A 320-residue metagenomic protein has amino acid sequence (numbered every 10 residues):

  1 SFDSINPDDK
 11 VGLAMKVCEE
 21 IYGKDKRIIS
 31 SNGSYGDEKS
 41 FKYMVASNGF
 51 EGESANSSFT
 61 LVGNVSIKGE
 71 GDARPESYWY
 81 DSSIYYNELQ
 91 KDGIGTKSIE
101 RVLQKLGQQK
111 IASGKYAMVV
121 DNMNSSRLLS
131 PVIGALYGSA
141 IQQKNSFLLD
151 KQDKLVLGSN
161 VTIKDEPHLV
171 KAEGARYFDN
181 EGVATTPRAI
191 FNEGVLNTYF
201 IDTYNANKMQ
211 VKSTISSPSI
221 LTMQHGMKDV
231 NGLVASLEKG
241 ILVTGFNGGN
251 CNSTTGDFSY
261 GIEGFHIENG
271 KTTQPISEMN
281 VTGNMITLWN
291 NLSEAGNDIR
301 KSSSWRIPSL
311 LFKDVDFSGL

Functional and structural regions predicted by a protein language model:
S1-R176, V183, N192-E193, S219 (+4 more regions): Active-site bordering "gate/hinge" segments that shape substrate access to catalytic or cofactor-binding pockets
K151-L320: Dual-mode signal for accessory low-complexity, basic/Gly-rich regions
